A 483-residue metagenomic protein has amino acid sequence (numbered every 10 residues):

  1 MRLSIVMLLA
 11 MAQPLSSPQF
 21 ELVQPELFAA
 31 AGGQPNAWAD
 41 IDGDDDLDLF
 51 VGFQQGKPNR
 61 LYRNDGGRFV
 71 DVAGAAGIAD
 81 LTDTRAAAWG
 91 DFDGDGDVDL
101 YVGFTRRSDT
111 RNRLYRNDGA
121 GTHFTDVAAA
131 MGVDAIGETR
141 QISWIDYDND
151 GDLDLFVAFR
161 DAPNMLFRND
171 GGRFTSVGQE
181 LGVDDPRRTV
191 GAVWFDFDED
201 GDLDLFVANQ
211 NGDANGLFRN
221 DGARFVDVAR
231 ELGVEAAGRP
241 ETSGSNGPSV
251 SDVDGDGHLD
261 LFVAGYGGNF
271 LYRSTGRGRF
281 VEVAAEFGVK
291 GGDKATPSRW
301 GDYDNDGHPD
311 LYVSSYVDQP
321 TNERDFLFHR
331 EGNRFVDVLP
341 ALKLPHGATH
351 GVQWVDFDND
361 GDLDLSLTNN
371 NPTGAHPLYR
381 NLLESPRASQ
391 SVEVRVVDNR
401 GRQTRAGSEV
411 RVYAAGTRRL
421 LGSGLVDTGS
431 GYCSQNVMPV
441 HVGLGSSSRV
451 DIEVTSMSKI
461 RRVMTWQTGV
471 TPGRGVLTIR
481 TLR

Functional and structural regions predicted by a protein language model:
Q13-G32, R63-T82, Y115-G137, R168-R187 (+6 more regions): Blade-edge motifs of beta-propeller repeat domains
P25-F28, D318, R334, P340-P345 (+2 more regions): Gly/Ser/Thr/Pro-enriched helix-cap/hinge segments flanking short amphipathic alpha-helices
E26-Q54: Beta-strand-rich domains and repeat architectures in extracellular enzymes and scaffolds, especially beta-propellers
Q34-G43, R85-G94, T139-N149, V190-E199 (+4 more regions): Beta-propeller blade termini
L47-F53, V98-T105, L155-F159, L205-N209 (+4 more regions): Hydrophobic beta-strand segments that make up the repeating blades of beta-propeller and related beta-repeat
Q55-K57, R106-D109, A162, G212-D213 (+3 more regions): Short glycine/acidic-enriched loop and turn motifs that connect beta-strands
R60-Y62, R111-Y115, M165-F167, G216-F218 (+3 more regions): A short loop-to-beta-strand structural motif that recurs across blades of beta-propeller domains
D134-F167, G171, S176-F218, G222 (+5 more regions): Solenoidal tandem-repeat scaffolds enriched in leucines and small polar residues
